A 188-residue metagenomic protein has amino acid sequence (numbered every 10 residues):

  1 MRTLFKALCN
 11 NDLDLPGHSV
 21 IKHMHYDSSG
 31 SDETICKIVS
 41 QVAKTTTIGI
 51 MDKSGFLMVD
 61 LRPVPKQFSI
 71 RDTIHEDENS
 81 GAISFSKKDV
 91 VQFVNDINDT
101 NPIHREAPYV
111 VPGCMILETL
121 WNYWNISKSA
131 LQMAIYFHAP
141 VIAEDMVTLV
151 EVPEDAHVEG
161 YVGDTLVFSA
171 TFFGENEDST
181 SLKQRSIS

Functional and structural regions predicted by a protein language model:
M1-A82, V141-A143, V152-S188: HotDog/MaoC-like acyl-thioester-processing domains
M1-H18, A82, K87-S127: A conserved, well-ordered hydrophobic junction motif at loop->secondary-structure transitions
I97, N122, D145-L149, P153: Generic alpha-helix signal with a bias toward terminal, lower-confidence helices and secondary-structure junctions
S127-K128, P153: Secondary-structure boundary elements
K128-T148: A conserved acidic, glycine/proline-rich C-terminal tail/linker
